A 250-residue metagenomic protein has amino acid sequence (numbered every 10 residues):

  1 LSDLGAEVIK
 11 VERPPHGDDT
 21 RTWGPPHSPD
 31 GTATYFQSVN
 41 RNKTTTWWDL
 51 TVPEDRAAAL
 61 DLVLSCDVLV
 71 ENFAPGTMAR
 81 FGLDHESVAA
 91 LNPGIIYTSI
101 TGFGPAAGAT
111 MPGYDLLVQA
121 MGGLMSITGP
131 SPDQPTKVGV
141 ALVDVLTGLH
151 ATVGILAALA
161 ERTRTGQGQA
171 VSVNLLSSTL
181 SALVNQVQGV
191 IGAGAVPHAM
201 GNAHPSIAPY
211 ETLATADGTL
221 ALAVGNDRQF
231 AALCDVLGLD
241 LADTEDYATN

Functional and structural regions predicted by a protein language model:
S2-Q167, A199: N-terminal helix-loop segment corresponding to the beta1-alpha1 unit of nucleotide/adenylate-binding folds
P15, G102-G104, L175-L180, D217 (+1 more regions): Glycine-rich beta-alpha junction loops
R21-P26, G189-H198, L237: Short, surface-exposed loop/helix-turn segments at secondary-structure junctions that function as lids/hinges flanking
Q119, Q169, Q186-Q188, E211 (+1 more regions): Glutamine-centric residue-chemistry signal
G148-G168, S181-A193, C234-A242: Oxidoreductase and adenylate-handling cofactor-binding alpha/beta cores
G168-L176: Beta-strand segments within the central parallel beta-sheet cores of soluble alpha/beta enzyme folds
G194-Y210: Active-site Gly/Thr loop motif
A208-N250: Aromatic-enriched alpha-helical interface/lid elements that frame and gate functional surfaces
